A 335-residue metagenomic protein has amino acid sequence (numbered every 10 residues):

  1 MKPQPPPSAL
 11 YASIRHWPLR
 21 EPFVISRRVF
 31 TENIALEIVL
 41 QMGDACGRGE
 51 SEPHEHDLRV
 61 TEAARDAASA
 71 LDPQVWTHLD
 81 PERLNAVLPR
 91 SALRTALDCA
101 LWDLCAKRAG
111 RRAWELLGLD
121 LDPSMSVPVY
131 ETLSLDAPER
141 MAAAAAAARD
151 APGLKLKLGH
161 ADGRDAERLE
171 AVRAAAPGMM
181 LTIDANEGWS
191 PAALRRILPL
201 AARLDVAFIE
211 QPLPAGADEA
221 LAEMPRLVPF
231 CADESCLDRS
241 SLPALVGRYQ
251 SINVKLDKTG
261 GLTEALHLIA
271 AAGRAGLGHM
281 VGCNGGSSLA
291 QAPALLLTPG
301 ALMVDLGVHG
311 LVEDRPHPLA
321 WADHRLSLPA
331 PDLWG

Functional and structural regions predicted by a protein language model:
K2-L181, G188-R195, P199-R203, P318-G335: N-terminal capping/lid subdomain adjacent to the active-site entrance of alpha/beta enzymes
R15-W17, S134, S235, V308-L311: Residues that form or immediately flank small-molecule/cofactor binding pockets and catalytic motifs
M42, P53-H54, G285-S287, V308-V312: Glycine-rich beta-alpha junction loops
L71-Q74, R108, A275, L297-A301: Change "in soluble alpha/beta enzymes" to "in soluble alpha/beta proteins
L156, A161-P299, V312-H324: Catalytic core of soluble alpha/beta enzymes
L302-G307: Short helix/strand-capping turn motifs
